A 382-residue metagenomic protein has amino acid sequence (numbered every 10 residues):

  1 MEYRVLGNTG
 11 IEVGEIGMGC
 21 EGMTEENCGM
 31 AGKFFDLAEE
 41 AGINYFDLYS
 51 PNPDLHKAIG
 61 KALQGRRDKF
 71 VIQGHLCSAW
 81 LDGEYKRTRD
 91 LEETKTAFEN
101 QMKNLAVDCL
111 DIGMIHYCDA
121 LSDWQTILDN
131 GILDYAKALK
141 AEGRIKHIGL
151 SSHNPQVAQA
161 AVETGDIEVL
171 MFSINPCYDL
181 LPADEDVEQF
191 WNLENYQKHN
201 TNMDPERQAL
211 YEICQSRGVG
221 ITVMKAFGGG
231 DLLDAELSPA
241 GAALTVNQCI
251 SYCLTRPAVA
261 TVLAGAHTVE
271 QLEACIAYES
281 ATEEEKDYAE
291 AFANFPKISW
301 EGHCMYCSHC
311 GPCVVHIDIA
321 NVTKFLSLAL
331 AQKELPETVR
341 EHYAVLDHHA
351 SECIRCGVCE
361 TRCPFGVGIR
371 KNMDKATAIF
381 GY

Functional and structural regions predicted by a protein language model:
M1-G74, A141: N-terminal binding-site loop/beta-alpha segment at the start of enzyme catalytic domains that lines or forms
L6, M18, F46, I59 (+10 more regions): Conserved, mostly hydrophobic/aromatic
G17-G29, L76-E93, L121, Q125 (+1 more regions): Active-site mouth loops of central-metabolism enzymes
T24-G29, D47-K57, A79-L81, R89 (+4 more regions): Acidic-and-aromatic substrate-binding clefts and catalytic sites of carbohydrate-active enzymes
E26-A38, R89-A106, S152-A160, L244-Y252: Short, acidic/polar
M30, C118-N321, A331-V345: Beta/alpha (TIM)-barrel catalytic core signal, keyed to glycine-rich beta->alpha loops juxtaposed to Asp/Glu that bind
N100-W124: Active-site groove signature of glycoside hydrolases
S308-S327, V358-K375: Iron-sulfur cluster-binding cysteine motifs and their immediate structural context in ferredoxin-like electron-transfer
